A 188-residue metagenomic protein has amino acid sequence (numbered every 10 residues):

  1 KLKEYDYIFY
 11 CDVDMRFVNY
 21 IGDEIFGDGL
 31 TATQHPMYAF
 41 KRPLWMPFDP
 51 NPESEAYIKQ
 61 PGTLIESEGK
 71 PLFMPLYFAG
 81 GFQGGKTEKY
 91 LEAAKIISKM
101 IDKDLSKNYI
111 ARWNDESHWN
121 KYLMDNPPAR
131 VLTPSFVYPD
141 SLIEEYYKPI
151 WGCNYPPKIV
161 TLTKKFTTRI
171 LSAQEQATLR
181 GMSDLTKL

Functional and structural regions predicted by a protein language model:
K1-R42: GT-A fold catalytic core of metal-dependent nucleotide-sugar glycosyltransferases, centered on the diacidic
E4, L30-A39, S54-E55, K99 (+2 more regions): Short, surface-exposed linear patches
Y10, D14, W45-N51, P71-P75 (+1 more regions): Low-complexity, flexible helical/coil segments
N19-D23, P43-W45, E92-S98: A short secondary-structure junction signal
G27-T63: Short beta-strand-to-loop element that shapes/binds the nucleotide-sugar donor at the catalytic cleft/hinge
P61-R169: Catalytic core and acceptor-binding pocket of nucleotide-sugar-dependent glycosyltransferases
W151, T163-L188: Long, low-complexity C-terminal extensions of enzymes
